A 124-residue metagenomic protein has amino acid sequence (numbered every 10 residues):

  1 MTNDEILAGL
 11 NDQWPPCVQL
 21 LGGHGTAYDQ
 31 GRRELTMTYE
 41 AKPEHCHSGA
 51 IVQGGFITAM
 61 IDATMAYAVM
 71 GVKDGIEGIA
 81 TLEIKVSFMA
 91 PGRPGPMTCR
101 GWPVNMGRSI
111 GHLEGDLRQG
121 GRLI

Functional and structural regions predicted by a protein language model:
M1-I124: Terminal targeting signals and extreme-terminal segments of soluble enzymes
